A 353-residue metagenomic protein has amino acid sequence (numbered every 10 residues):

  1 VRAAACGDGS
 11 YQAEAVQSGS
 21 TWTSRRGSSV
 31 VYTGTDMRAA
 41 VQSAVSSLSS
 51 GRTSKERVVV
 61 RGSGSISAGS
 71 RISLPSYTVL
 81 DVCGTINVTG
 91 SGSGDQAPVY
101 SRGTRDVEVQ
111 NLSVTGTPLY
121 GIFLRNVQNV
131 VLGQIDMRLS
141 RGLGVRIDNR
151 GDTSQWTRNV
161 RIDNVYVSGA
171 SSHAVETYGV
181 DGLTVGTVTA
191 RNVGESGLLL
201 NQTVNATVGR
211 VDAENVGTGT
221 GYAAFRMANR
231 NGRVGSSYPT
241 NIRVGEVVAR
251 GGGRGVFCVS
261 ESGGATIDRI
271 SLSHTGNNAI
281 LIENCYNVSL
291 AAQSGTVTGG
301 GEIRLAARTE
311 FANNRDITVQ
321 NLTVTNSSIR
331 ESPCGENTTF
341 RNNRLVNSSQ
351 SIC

Functional and structural regions predicted by a protein language model:
V1-T21, R25, V346-I352: Glycine-rich, low-complexity segments
R25-R61: Acidic Gly/Asp/Thr-rich repetitive segments characteristic of extracellular carbohydrate-active and adhesion proteins
V30-G34, R38, I72, C258 (+1 more regions): Long, low-complexity, polar and repeat-rich extracellular regions of very large Gram-negative surface proteins
V45-S54, S73-L74, R102-G103, N284 (+2 more regions): Flexible, charged surface loops at secondary-structure boundaries
S54-Q96, V114-P118: N-terminal extracellular ligand-recognition/capping segment immediately after the signal peptide
A68-S70, T89-A97, T117-F123, R141-I147 (+8 more regions): Short glycine/acidic-rich loop motifs that flank beta-strands on beta-rich extracellular proteins
D81-T85, R105-G116, Q128-L139, W156-G169 (+7 more regions): Right-handed parallel beta-helix
R150-Q155, F225-Y238, T309: Intrinsically disordered, low-complexity Ser/Thr- and acidic-rich flexible linkers and loops, especially at boundaries
